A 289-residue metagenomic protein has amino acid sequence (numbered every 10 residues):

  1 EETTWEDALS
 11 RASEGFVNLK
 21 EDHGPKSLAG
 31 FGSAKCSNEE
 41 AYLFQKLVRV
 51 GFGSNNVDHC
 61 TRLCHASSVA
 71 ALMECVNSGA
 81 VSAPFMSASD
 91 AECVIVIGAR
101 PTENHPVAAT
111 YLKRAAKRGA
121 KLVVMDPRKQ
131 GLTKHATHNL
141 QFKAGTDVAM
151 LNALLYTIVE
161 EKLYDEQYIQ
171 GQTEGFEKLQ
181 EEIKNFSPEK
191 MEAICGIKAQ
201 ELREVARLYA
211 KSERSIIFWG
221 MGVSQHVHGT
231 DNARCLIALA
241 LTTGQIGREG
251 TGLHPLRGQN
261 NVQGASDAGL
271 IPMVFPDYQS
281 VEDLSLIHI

Functional and structural regions predicted by a protein language model:
E1-N260, F275-L286: Cofactor-pocket helix-loop regions in the catalytic cores of large enzyme subunits
Q263-S266, I271: Long, low-complexity segments enriched in small/aliphatic residues
